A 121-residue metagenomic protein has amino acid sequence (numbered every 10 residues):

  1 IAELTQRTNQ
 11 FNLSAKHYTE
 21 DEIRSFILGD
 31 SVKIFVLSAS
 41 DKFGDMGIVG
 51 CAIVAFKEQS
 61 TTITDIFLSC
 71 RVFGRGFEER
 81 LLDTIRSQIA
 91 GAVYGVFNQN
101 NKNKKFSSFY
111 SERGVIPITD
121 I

Functional and structural regions predicted by a protein language model:
I1-L4, T84: Residues within well-formed alpha-helices
E3-L68: A conserved beta-strand-loop-helix scaffold within acyl/acetyltransferase catalytic domains
A39-K42, I48-I116: Acyl-donor binding region in acyl/amide transferases
T119-I121: C-terminal "cap" of GNAT-fold acetyltransferases
